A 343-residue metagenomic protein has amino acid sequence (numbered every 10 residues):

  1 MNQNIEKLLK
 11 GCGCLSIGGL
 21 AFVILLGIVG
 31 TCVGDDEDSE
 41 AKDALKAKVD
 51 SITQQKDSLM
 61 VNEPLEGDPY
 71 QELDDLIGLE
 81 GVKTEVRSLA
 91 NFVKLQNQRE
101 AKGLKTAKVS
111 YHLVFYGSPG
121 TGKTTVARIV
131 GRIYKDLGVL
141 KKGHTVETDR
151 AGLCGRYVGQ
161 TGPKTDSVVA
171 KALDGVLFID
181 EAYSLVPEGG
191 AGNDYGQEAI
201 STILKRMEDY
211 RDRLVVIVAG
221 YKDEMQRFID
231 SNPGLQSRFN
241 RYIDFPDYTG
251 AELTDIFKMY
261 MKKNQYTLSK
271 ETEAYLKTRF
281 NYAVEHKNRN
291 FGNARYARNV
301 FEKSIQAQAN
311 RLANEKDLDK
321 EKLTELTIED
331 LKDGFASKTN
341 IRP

Functional and structural regions predicted by a protein language model:
N2-A41: Alpha-helical transmembrane anchor segments and their immediate juxtamembrane flanks, especially terminal single-pass
P69-Y111: Pre-Walker A (pre-P-loop) alpha-helix and adjacent loop at the N terminus of AAA/AAA+ ATPase modules, a conserved
T106-G143, A170: Walker A/P-loop
L137-K142, E224-D230, Q236, F245-N290 (+1 more regions): Conserved C-terminal "switch" segment of AAA+ ATPases
K142-A172: Short glycine-rich substrate-engagement loop in P-loop NTPases that contacts/grips substrate
S184-G190, E198-F245, K263-N264: Canonical AAA+ ATPase core
G292-N314: C-terminal helical "lid" of AAA+/P-loop NTPase domains
A307-P343: C-terminal engagement/docking regions of AAA+ P-loop ATPases
